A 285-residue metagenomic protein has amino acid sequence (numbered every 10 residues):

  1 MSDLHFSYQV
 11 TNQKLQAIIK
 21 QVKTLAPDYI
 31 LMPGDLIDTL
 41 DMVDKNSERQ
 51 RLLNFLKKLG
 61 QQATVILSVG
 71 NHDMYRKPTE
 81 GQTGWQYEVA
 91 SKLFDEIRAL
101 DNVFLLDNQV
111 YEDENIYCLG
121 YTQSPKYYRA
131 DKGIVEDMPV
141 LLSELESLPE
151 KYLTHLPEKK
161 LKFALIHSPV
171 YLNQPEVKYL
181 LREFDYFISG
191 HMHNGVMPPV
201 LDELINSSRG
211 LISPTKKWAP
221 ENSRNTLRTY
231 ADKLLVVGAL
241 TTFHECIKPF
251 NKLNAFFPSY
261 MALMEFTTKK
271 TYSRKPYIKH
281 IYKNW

Functional and structural regions predicted by a protein language model:
M1-F104: Membrane-embedded segments
M1-L15, I37-E48, Y75-Y87, Y127-P139 (+2 more regions): Acidic/histidine-rich helix-loop elements that form or flank divalent-metal/phosphate-binding sites at the catalytic
M1-S2, I30-D35, T64-N71, F104-N108 (+3 more regions): Active-site neighborhood of phospho(di)ester-bond hydrolases with catalytic His/Asp-centered motifs
F6, L36-T39, N71-Y75, Y111 (+4 more regions): Solvent-exposed loop/turn segments at secondary-structure junctions within structured extracellular/periplasmic domains
K57, G84-D101, G120, S124-K126 (+2 more regions): Short, electropositive alpha-helical surface patch
T79-E80, Y87-S91, D101-N102, E114-I166 (+3 more regions): Binuclear metal-dependent hydrolase catalytic cores centered on His/Asp/Glu-rich metal-binding motifs
E112, G120, T226-R228, L263-E265: Short, well-ordered beta-strand micro-motif
P169-A262: Conserved beta-sheet core of the metallophosphoesterase superfamily
